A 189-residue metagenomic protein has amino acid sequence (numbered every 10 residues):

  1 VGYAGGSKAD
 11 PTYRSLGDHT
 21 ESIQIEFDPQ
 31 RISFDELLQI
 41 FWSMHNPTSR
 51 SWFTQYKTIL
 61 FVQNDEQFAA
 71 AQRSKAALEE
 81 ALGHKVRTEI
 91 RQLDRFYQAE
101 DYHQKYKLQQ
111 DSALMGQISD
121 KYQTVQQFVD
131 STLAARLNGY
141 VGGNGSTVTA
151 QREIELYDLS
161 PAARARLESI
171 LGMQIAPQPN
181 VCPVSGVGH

Functional and structural regions predicted by a protein language model:
V1-H189: Flexible coil/turn and secondary-structure edge motifs
